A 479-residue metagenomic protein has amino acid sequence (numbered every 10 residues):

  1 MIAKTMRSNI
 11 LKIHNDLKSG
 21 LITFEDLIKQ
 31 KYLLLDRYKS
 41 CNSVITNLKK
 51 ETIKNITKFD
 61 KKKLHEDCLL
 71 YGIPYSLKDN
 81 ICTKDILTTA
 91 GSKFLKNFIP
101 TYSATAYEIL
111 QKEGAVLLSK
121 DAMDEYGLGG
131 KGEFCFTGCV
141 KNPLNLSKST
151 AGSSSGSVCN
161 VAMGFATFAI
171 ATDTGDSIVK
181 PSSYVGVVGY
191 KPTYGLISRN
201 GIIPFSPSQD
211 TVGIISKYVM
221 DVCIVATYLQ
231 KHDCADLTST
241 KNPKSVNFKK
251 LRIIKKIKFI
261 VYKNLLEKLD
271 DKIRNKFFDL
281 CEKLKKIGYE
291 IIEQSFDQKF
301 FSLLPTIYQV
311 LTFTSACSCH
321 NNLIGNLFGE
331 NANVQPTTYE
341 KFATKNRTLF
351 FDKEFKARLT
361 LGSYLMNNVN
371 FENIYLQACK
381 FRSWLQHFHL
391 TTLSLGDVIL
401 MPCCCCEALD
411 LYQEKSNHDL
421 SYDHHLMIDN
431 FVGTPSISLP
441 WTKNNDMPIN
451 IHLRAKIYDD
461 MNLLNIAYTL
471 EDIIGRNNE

Functional and structural regions predicted by a protein language model:
I2-T174, L269, E282, I287: Gly/Ser-rich catalytic/binding loops embedded in alpha/beta enzyme cores
D16, F388-L390, N417-S438: Small-aliphatic-rich amphipathic alpha-helix that forms the alpha element of a beta-alpha
L27-K31, I307-Y308, F355-S363: Short alpha-helical scaffolding segments that buttress acidic/His motifs in well-ordered protein cores
R37, K112, M163-F168, T172-E267 (+5 more regions): Structural helix-boundary/capping segments
H65, L70-K93, I253-K258, T314-S383 (+1 more regions): Short helix-loop capping/hinge segments that flank enzyme active sites or metal/cofactor-binding pockets
K93, I307-Y308, E372-Q377, F381 (+1 more regions): Short, surface-exposed loop/helix-turn segments at secondary-structure junctions that function as lids/hinges flanking
L118, E290-D297, I437: General small-molecule cofactor/ligand-binding pocket signal
